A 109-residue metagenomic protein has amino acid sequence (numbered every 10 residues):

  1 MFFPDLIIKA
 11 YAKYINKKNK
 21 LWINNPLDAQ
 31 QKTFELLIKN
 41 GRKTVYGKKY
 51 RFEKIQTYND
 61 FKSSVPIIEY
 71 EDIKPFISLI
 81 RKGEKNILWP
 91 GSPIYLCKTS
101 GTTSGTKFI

Functional and structural regions predicted by a protein language model:
M1-K98, S104-I109: Nucleotide 5′-phosphate-binding alpha/beta core
